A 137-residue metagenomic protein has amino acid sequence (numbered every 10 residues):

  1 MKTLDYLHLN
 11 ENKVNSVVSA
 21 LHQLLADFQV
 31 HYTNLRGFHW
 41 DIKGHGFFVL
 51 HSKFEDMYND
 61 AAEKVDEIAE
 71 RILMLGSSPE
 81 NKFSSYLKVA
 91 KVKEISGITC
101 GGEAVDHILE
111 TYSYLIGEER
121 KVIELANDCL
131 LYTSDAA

Functional and structural regions predicted by a protein language model:
K2, I72-G101: Carboxylate-rich helix-loop segments that flank metal/cofactor sites and access channels in metalloenzymes
T3-L24, G101: Disorder-to-helix initiation segments
L9-S16, H31-D56, E118-L131: Helix-loop segments that flank and shape redox-cofactor active sites
H22, A26-Q29, E55, N59-D66 (+2 more regions): Generic structural signal for well-ordered, non-transmembrane alpha-helical segments in soluble/cytosolic regions
I42-S85: Conserved alpha-helical segments that form or flank metal/cofactor-binding pockets of metalloenzymes
D66-N81, D106, S113-R120, E124-D128: Amphipathic alpha-helical hairpins/coiled-coils and adjacent low-complexity
S96-T99, A104-Y112: Short, glycine/charged-rich beta-strand-loop motifs at protein surfaces that mediate ligand recognition and catalysis
Y132-A137: Conserved small/polar residues in nucleotide/adenosyl-binding loops
